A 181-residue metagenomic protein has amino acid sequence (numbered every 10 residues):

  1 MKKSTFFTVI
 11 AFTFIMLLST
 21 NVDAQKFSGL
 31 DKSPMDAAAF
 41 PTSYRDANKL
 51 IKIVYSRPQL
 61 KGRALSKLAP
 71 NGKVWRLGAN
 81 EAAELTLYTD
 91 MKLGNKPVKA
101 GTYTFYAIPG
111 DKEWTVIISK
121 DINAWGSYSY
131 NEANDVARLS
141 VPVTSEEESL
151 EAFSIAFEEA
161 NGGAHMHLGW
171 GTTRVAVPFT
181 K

Functional and structural regions predicted by a protein language model:
M1-I10: Bacterial N-terminal signal peptides that target proteins for export
V9-L18: Bacterial N-terminal signal peptides
I10, K99-G101, Y106-P109, S154-G162: Short, surface-exposed loop and linker segments with low hydrophobicity and enrichment for Pro/Ser/Thr
L18, A47, K99, G110-E113 (+2 more regions): Short loop/turn segments at connectors of secondary-structure elements within structured domains
T20-A24: Sec/Tat signal peptide C-region and signal peptidase I cleavage site
Q25-R76, A124-K181: Primarily secretory-pathway and cell-envelope proteins
W75-A124: Mid-length scaffold segments of soluble, non-membrane domains
